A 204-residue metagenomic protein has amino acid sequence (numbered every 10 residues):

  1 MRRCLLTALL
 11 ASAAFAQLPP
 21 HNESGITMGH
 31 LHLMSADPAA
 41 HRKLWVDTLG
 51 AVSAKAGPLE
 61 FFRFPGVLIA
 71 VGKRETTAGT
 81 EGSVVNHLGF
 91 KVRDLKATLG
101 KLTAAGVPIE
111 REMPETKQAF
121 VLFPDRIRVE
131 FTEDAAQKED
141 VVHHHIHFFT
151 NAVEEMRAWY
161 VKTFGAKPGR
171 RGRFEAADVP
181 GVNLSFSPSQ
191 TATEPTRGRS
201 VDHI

Functional and structural regions predicted by a protein language model:
R3-A13: Sec-dependent N-terminal signal peptides
F15-E23, L99-F148, K167-S189: Vicinal oxygen chelate
N22-F61: Mature N-terminal segment immediately following signal peptide/propeptide cleavage in secreted/periplasmic
M28-H30, I69-A70, V85, V129-F131 (+3 more regions): Short, structured motif recognition centered on aromatic/hydrophobic residues
S35-K43, S83-I127, N151-A158, K162 (+1 more regions): Vicinal oxygen chelate
D47-S53, G106-V107, K162-G169: Conserved acetyl-CoA-binding loop of GNAT-fold acetyltransferases
E154-R157, V161-I204: Structured core of small recognition/catalytic domains
